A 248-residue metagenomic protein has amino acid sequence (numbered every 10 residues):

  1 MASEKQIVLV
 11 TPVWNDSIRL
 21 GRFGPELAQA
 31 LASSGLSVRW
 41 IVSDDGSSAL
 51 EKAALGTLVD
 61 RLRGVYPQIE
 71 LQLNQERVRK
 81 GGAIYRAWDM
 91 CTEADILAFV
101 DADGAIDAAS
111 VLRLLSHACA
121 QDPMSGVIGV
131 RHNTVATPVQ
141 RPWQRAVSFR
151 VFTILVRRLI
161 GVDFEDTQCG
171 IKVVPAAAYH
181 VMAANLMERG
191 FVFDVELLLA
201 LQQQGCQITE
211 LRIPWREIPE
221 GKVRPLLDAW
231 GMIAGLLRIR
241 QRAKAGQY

Functional and structural regions predicted by a protein language model:
M1-I7, N185-Y248: Hydrophobic helical membrane-anchoring modules
K5-T11, L27, V38-S43, I233: Hydrophobic targeting segments
D16-L31: Short, well-formed alpha-helical segments that are part of the catalytic scaffolds of diverse glycosyltransferases
D16-R19, S47, K80, G104: Donor nucleotide-sugar binding loop of glycosyltransferases
L36-G46, Q72-N74: Short beta-strand/loop segment that forms part of the nucleotide-sugar
D44-L55, G104: A conserved acidic beta->alpha catalytic loop
Q75-C91, I96, A108-M187, I218-V223: Acceptor/aglycone-binding surface of glycosyltransferases and processive sugar-polymer synthases
